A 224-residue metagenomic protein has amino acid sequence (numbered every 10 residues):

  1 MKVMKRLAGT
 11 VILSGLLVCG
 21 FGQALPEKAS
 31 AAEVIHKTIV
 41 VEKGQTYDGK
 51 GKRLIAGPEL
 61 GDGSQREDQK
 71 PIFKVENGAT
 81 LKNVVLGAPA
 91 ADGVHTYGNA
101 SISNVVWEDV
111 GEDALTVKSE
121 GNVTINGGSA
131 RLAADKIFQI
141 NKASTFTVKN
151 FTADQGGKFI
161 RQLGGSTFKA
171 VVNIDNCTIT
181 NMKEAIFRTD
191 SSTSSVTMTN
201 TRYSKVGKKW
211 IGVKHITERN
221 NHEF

Functional and structural regions predicted by a protein language model:
M1-R6: Positively charged n-region of N-terminal signal peptides that target proteins for export
L7-T10, L16-E27: C-terminal segment of classical bacterial N-terminal signal peptides
G20-F21, G51, V85, K142: Generic short alpha-helical hydrophobic face used as a protein-protein interaction/packing hotspot
S30-I39, Q45-T46, G51-R66, V94-F224: Extracellular beta-rich repeat passengers
K50-G57, E67-D92: LRR N-terminal entry segment and analogous cap-like coil->beta motifs
